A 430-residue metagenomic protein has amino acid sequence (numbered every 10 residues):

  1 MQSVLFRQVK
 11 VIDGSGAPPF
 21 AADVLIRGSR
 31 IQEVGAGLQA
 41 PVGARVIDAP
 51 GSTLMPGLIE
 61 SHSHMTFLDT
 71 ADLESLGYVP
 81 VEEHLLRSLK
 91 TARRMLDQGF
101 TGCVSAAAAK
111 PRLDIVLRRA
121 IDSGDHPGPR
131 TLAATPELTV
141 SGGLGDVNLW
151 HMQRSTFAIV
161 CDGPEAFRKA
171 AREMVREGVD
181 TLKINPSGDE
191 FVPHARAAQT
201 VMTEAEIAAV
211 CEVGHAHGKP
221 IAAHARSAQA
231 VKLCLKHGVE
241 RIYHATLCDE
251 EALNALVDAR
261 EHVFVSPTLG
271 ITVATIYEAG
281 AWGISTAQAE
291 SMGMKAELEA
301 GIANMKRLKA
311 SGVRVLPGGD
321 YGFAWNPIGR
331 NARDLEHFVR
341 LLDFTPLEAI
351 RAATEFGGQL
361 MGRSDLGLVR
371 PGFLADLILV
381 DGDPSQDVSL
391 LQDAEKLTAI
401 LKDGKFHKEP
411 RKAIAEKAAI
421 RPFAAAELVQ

Functional and structural regions predicted by a protein language model:
M1-L5, V11-M55, S75: Histidine-rich, glycine-flanked metal-binding segment
Q8, S52, H62-H64, H224 (+1 more regions): Histidine-centered divalent metal-coordination motifs
S52-S123, S141, A205, H237: Metal-associated gating/positioning segment near the N- to mid-region
L73-L86, N148-K169, P220-A222: Active-site mouth loops of central-metabolism enzymes
S88-L117, P127-E137, V179-V192, K219-P220 (+3 more regions): Divalent metal-dependent hydrolysis catalytic cores, especially in the metallo-beta-lactamase
P186-E299, L316, Y321-F323, L342-F344 (+3 more regions): Active-site core of metal-dependent hydrolases
A216, T286-A289, E299-D383: His/Asp/Glu-enriched, well-ordered alpha-helical/loop segment that forms or immediately abuts the divalent-metal
A353-E355, P371-A418: C-terminal cap of metal-dependent C-N hydrolases
